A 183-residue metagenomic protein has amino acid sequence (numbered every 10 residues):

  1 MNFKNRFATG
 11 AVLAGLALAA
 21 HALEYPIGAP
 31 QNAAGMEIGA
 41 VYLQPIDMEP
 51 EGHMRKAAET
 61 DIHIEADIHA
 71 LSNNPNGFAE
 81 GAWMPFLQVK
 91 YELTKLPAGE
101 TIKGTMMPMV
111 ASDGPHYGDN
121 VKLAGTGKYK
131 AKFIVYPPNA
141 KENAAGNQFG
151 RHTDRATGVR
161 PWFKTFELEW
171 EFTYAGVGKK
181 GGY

Functional and structural regions predicted by a protein language model:
A17-A19: N-terminal signal peptide c-region/cleavage motif recognized by signal peptidases
L23-A58: Short, compositionally biased P/S/T/A/G/V-rich stretches that sit at domain boundaries
T60, F78-V89: Short coil-to-beta strand junction motifs in C2/discoidin
I64-A82: Short amphipathic, basic-aromatic surface patches that mediate peripheral association with negatively charged
I102-A111: Solvent-exposed serine/threonine-rich low-complexity stretches and specific carbohydrate-binding patches
A111-G118: Aromatic sugar-binding surface patches on proteins that engage polysaccharides or sugar-phosphate polymers
P115, L123-Y129: Short tyrosine-centred short linear motifs in exposed loops/low-complexity segments
Y136-F149: Short acidic/polar inter-strand loop motif in beta-rich domains
